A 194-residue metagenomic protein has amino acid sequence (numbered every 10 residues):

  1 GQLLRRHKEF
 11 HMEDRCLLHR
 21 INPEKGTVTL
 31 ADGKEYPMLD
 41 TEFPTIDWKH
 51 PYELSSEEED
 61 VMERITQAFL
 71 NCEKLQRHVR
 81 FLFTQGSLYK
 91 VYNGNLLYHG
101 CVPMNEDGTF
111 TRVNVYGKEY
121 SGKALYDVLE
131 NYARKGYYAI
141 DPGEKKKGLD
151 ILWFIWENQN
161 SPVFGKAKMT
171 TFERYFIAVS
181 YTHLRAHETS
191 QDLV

Functional and structural regions predicted by a protein language model:
G1-V194: Feature recognizes metal-dependent phosphohydrolase scaffolds
